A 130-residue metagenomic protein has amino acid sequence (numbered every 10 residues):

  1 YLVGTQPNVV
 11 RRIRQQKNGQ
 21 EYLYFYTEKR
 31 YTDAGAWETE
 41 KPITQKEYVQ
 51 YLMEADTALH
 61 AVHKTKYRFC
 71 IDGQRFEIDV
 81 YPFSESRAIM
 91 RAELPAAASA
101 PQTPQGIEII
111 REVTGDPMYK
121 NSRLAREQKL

Functional and structural regions predicted by a protein language model:
Y1-L130: Phosphate-end processing signature that detects enzymes handling 5′-triphosphorylated RNA and polyphosphate
